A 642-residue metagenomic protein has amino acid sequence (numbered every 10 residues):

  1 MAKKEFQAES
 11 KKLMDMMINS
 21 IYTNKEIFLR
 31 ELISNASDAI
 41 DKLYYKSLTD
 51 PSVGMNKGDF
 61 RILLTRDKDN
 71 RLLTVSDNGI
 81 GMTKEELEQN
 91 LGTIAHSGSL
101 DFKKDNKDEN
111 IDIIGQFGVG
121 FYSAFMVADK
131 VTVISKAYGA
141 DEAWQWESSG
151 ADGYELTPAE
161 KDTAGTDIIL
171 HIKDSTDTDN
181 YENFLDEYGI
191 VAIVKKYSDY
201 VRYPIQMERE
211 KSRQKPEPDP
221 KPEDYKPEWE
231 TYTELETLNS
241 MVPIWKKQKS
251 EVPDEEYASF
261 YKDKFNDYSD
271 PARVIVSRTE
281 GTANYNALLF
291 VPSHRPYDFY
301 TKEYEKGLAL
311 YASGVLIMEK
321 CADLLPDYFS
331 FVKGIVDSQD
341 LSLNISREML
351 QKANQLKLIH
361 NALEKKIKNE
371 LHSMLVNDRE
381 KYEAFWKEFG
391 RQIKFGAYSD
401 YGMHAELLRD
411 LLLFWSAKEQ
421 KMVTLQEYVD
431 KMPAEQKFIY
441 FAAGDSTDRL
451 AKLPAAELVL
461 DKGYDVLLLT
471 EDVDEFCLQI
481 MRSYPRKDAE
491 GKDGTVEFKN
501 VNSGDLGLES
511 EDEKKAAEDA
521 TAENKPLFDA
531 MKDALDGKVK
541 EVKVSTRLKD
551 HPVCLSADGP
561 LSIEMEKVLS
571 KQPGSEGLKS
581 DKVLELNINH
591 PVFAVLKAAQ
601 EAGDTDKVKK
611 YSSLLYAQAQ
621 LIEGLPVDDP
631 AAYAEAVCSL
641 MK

Functional and structural regions predicted by a protein language model:
M1-F184, A192, K215: GHKL (Bergerat-fold) ATPase N-terminal catalytic module, capturing the glycine-rich phosphate-binding loop and acidic
I113, V131-G153, K173-N183, Y188-K642: GHKL/Bergerat-fold ATPase module in large chromosome/replication-associated machines
